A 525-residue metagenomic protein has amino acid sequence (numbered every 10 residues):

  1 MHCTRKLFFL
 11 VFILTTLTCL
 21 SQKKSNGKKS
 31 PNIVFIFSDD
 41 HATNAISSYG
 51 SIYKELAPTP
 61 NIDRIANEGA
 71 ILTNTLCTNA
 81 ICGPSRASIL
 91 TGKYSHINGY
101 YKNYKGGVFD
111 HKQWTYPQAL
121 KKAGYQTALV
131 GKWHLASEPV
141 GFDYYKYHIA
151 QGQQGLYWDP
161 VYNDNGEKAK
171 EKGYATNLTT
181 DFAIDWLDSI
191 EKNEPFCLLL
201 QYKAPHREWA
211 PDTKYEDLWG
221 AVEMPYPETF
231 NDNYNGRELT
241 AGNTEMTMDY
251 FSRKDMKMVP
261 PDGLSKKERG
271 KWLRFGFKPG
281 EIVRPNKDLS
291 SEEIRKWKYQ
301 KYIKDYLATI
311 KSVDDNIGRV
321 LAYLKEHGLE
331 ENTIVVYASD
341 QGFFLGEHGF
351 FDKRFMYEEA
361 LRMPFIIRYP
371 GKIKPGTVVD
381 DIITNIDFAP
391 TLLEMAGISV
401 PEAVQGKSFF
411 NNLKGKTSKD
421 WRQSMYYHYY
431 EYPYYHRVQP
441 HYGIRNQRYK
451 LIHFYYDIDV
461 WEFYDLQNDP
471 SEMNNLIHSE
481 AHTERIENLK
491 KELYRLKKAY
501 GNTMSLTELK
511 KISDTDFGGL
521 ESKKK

Functional and structural regions predicted by a protein language model:
H2-C3, C19-Y455, D459-W461, P470-K491 (+3 more regions): Formylglycine-dependent sulfatase
T4-L10: Sec-dependent signal peptide recognition, specifically the positively charged N-region followed immediately by
F12-L20: Hydrophobic h-region of N-terminal signal peptides that target proteins for export in Gram-negative bacteria
Q467: Residues forming the ATP-binding cleft of Hanks-type serine/threonine protein kinase domains
